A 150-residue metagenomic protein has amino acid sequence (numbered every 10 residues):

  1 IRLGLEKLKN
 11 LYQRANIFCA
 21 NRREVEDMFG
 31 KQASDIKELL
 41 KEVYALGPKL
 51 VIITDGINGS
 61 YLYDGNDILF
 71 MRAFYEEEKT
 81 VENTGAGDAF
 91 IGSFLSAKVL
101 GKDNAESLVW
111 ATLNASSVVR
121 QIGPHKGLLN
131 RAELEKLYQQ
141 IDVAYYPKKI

Functional and structural regions predicted by a protein language model:
I1-E38, N58-G59: Conserved beta-alpha-beta core of the PfkB/ribokinase-like small-molecule kinase fold
G4, A33-I150: Conserved phosphate-binding/catalytic region of the ribokinase-like
